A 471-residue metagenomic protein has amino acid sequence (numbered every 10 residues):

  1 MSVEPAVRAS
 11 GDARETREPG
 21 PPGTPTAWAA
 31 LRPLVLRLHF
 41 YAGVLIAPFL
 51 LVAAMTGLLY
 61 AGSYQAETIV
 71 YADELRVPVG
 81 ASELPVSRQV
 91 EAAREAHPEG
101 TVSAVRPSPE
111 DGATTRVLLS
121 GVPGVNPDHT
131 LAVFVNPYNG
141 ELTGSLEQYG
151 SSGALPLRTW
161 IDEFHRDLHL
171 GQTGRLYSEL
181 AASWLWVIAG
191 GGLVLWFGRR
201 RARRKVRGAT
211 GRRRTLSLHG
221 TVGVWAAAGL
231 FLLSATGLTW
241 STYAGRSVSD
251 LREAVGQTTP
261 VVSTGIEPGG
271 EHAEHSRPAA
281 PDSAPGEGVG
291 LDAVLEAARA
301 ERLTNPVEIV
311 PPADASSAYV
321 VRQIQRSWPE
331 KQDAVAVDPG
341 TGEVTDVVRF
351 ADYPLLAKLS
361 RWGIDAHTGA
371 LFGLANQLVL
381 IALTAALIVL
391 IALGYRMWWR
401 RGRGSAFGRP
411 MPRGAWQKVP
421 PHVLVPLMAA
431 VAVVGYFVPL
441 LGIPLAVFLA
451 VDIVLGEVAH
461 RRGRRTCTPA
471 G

Functional and structural regions predicted by a protein language model:
M1-G471: Conserved histidines in hydrophobic membrane contexts and catalytic metal-binding motifs
